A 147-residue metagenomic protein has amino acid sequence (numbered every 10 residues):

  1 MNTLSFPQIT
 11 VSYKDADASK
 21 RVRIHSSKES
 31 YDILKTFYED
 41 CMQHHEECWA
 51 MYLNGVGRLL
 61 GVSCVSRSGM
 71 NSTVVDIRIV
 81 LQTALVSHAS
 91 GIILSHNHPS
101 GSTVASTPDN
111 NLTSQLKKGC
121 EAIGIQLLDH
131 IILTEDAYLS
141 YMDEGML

Functional and structural regions predicted by a protein language model:
M1-Y13, T36, N54-V56, R67-L147: Active-site-proximal loop/helix of nucleotide/amide-processing enzymes and allied scaffolds
A18-I79, T83: Glycine-rich, small/polar surface segments that engage phosphate groups of diverse ligands
